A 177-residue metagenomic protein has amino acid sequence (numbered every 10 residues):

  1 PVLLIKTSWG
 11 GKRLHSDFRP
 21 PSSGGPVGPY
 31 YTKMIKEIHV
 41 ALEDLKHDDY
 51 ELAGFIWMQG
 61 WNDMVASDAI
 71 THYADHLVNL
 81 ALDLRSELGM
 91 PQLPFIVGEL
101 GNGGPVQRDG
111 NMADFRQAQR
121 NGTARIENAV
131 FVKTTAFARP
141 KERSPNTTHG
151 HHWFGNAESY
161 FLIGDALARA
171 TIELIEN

Functional and structural regions predicted by a protein language model:
P1-N177: Cell-envelope and extracellular/periplasmic
